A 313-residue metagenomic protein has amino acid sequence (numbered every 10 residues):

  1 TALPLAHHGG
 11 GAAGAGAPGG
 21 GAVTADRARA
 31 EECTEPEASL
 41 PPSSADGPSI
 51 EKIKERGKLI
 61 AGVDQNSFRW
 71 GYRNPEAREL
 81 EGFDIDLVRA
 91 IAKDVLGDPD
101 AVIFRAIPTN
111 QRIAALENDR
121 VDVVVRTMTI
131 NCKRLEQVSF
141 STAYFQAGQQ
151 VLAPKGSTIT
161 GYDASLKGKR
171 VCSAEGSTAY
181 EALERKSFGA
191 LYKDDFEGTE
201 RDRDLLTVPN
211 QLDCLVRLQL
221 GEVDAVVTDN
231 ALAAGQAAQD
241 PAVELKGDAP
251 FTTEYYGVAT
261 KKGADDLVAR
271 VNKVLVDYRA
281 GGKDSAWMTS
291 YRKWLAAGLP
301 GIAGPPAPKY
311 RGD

Functional and structural regions predicted by a protein language model:
T1-A90, K293-D313: N-terminal hydrophobic or amphipathic helices and topogenic motifs
E35-S44, Y180-R201, L245, D277-D313: Ligand-binding clefts/hinges and TM-proximal coupling segments of bilobed small-molecule sensing domains
L59-V63, A164-E184: Short loop->beta-strand "edge-of-pocket" segments that line small-molecule binding or catalytic clefts across diverse
R89, K93, D100-S165: Acidic, polar ligand-binding/catalytic clefts
K93-R105, F188-T207: A local structural motif
T127-E136, E184-R185, G189, V216-T252: A ligand-binding cleft/hinge motif common to bilobed small-molecule-binding domains
F145-A153, A234-L275, A297-D313: Periplasmic-binding protein-like
P154-V171, A190-F196: Flexible hinge/capping segments at coil-to-helix
